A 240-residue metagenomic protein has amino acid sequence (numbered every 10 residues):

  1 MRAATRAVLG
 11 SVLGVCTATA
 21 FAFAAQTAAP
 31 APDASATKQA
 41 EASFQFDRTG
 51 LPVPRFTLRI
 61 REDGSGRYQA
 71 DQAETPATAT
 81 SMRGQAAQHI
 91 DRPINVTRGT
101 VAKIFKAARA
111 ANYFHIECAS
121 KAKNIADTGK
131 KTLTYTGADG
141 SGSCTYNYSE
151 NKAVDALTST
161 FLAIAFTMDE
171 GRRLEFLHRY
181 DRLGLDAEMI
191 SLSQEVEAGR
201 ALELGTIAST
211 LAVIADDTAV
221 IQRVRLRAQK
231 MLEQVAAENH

Functional and structural regions predicted by a protein language model:
R2-A4, F23-G50, E117-H240: Short, well-ordered, aromatic-rich surface patches in folded extracellular/luminal domains
G10-A20: Bacterial N-terminal signal peptides
Q26-P30, T97-A122: Charged, amphipathic alpha-helical segments
A34-M82, K106: N-terminal secretory signal peptides
F44-F46, V53, A86-D91, Y113-A119: N-terminal post-signal-peptidase region of extra-cytosolic proteins
T57-R61, T78-M82, A87-V96, D139-E150: Short amphipathic beta-strand/extended segments with alternating polar/hydrophobic composition
E62-G64, Q72, T100, A108 (+2 more regions): A mature extracytoplasmic/lumenal domain signature
S65-R92, I190-S193, A208-A212: Acidic/histidine-rich, surface-exposed loop or edge segments in extracytoplasmic proteins
